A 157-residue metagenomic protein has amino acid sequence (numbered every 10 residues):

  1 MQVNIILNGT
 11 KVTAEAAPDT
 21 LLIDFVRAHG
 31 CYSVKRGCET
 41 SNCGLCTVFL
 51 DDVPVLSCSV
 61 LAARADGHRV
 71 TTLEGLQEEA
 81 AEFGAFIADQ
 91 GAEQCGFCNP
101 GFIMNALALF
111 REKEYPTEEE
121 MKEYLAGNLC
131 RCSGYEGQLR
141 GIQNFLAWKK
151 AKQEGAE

Functional and structural regions predicted by a protein language model:
M1-E157: Signature of N-terminal electron-transfer/Fe-S-associated modules in redox systems
